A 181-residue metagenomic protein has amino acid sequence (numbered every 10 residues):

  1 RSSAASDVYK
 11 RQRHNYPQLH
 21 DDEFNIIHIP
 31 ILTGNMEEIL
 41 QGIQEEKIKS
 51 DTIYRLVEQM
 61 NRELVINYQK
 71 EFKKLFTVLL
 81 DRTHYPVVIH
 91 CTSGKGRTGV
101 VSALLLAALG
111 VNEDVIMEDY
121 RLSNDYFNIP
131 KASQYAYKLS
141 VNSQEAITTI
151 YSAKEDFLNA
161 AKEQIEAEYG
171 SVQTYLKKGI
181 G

Functional and structural regions predicted by a protein language model:
R1, I26-H28: Conserved beta-strand scaffold positions in the cores of enzyme catalytic domains, especially in NTP/NDP-utilizing
S2-Y9: Short, small-residue-biased leader/transition segments that mark boundaries at the very start of proteins
Y16-I26: A short alpha->loop->secondary-structure connector
P30-L32, Y120: Residues at the C-termini of beta-strands that transition into short coil/loop
L32-E38: A short acidic, often aromatic-flanked loop/helix-cap motif at beta-alpha or helix-coil junctions that lines enzyme
L40-V87: Helix-loop module immediately N-terminal to the HCX5R catalytic loop in PTP-like cysteine phosphatase domains
K70-T83, V101-G181: PTP/DSP superfamily signal
S93, R97-T98: Ser/Thr-glycine-rich phosphate-binding loops at phosphate-binding pockets of nucleotides, nucleotide cofactors
